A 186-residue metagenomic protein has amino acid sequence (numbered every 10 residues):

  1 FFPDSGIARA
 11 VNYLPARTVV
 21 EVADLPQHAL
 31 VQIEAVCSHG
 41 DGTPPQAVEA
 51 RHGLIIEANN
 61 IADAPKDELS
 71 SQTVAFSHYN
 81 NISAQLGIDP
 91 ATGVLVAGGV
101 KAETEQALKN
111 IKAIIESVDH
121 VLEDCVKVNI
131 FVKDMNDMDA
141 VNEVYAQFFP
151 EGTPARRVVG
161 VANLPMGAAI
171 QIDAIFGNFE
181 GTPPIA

Functional and structural regions predicted by a protein language model:
F1-K109, A113-V126, V132-A186: N-terminal presequence-like segments and the immediate start of the first folded domain
